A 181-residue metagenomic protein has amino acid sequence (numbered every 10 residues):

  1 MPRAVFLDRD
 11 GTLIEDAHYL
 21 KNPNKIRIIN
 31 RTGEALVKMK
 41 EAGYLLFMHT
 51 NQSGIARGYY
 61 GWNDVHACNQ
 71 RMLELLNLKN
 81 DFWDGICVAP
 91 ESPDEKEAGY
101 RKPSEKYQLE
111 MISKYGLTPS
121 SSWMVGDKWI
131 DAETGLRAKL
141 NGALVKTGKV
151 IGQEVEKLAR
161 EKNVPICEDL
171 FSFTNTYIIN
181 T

Functional and structural regions predicted by a protein language model:
M1-F47: Active-site neighborhood of HAD-like aspartate-dependent phosphohydrolases
D8-D10, N51, D127, D131: Acidic active-site catalytic centers that drive phospho-/nucleotidyl reactions and related ester hydrolyses
R9-G11, P90, K146: Short, small-residue-rich loop/turn micro-motifs
L13-D16, N51-S53, V88-A89, E110-I112: A short alpha-helix capping/helix-coil boundary motif
A17-K21, G58-Y59, E156: Short acidic, glycine/proline-rich loop/turn micro-motifs
T32, L36-M72, F82-E95: Substrate-recognition element of Asp-dependent hydrolases with the DxDx(T/V) motif
N63, A67-D84, P93-M124, K128-T181: Asp-based, Mg2+/Mn2+-dependent phosphohydrolase catalytic module
